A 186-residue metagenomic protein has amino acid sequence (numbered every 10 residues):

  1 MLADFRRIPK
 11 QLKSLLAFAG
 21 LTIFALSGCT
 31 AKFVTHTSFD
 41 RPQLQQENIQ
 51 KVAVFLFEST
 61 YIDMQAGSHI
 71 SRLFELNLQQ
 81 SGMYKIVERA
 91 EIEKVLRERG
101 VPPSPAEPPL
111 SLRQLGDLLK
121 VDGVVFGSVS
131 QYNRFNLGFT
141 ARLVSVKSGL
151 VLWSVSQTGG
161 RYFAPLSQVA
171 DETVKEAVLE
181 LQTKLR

Functional and structural regions predicted by a protein language model:
L2-L16: Bacterial N-terminal signal peptides that target proteins for export
A17-S27: Bacterial N-terminal signal peptides
A25, A53, V125: Conserved Rossmann-like nucleotide-binding pocket used by diverse enzymes that bind dinucleotide cofactors
C29-A53, S71, N77, R113-L119 (+2 more regions): C-terminal/domain-edge helix-coil "capping" segments
F39, A106-Q114, F126: N-terminal post-signal-peptidase region of extra-cytosolic proteins
I49-L56, Y61-L110, D117: N-terminal segment of the mature soluble domain
S59-D63, S128-N133: Short, flexible beta-strand-to-coil junctions
D122: Conserved acidic residues
